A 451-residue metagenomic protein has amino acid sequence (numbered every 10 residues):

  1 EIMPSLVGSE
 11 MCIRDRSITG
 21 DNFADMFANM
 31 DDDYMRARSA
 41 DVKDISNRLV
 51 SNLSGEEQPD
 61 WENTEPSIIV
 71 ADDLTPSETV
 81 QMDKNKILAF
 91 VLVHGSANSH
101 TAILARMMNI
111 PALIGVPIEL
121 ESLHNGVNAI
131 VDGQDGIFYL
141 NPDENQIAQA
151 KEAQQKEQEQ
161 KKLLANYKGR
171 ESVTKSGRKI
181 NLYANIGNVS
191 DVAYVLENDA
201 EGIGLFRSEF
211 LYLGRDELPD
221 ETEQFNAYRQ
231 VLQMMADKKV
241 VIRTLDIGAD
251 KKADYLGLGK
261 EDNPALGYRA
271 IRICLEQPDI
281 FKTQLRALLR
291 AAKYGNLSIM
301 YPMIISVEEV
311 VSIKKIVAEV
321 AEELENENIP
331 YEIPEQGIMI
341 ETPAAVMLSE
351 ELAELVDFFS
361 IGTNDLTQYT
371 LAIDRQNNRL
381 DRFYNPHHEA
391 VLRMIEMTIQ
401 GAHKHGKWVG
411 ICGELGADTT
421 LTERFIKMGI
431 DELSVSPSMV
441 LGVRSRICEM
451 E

Functional and structural regions predicted by a protein language model:
E1-G8: Single conserved hydrophobic/aromatic residue that forms the stacking wall/gate of nucleotide- or nucleobase-binding
M3, S54-G55, N226-R229: Short alpha-helical segments and helix-capping/turn motifs at coil-helix boundaries
M11-C12: Flexible low-complexity scaffold tracts in large eukaryotic assembly proteins
D15-I18, D33-D41, D60-E65, V241-L245: Short coil/turn segments at secondary-structure boundaries
I18-G55: Long, charge-dense accessory insertions within large macromolecular proteins
S54, W61-P66, V70-N198: Acidic, glycine-rich flexible loop/linker segments
K161-E451: Conserved alpha/beta-domain cores
